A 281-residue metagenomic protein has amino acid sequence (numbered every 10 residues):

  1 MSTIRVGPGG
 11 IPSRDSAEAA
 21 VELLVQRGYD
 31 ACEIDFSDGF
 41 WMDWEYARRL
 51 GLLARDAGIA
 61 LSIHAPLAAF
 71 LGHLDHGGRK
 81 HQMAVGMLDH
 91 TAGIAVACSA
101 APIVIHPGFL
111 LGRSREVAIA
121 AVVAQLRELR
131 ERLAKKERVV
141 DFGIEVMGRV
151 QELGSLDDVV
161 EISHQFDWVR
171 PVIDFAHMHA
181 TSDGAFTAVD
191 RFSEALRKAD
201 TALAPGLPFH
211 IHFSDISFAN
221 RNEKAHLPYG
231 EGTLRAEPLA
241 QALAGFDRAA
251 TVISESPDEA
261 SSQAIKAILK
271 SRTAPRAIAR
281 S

Functional and structural regions predicted by a protein language model:
M1-H90, P275-S281: N-terminal pre-domain/capping segments
I4-G10, C32-I34, L61-A65, I103-I105 (+4 more regions): Hydrophobic faces of well-ordered beta-strands that scaffold small-molecule active sites in alpha/beta enzyme cores
G10-A17, D35-R49, A69-L74, L110-R115 (+4 more regions): Acidic-and-aromatic substrate-binding clefts and catalytic sites of carbohydrate-active enzymes
V21-G28, W41-S62, D89-S99, R127-E137 (+3 more regions): Acidic (Asp/Glu)-rich catalytic clusters
P66, M147, A176, S217: Catalytic metal-binding/acid-base residues of hydrolase active sites
H73-I173: Active-site acidic/histidine proton-transfer and metal-coordination neighborhood in alpha/beta enzyme cores
D75, Q82, R115-E116, L156 (+1 more regions): Gly/Pro-rich active-site loop or hairpin
E259-A279: C-terminal helical cap(s) of enzyme catalytic domains, especially alpha/beta-barrels
